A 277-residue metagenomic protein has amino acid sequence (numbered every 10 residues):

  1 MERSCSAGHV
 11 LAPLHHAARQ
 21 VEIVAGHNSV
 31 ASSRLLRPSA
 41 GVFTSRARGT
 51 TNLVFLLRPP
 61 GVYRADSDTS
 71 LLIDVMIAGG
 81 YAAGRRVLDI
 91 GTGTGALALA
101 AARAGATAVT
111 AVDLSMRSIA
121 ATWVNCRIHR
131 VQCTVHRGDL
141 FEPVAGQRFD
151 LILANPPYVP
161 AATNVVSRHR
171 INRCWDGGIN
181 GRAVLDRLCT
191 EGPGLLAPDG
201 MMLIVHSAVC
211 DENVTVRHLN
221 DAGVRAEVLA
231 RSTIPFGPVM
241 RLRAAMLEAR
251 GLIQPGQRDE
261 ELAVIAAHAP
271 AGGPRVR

Functional and structural regions predicted by a protein language model:
V10, H16-A17, N28: Short hydrophobic alpha-helical segments enriched in small aliphatic residues
P38, V42-A104, S115, A121 (+2 more regions): SAM-dependent Rossmann-like transferase core, predominantly class I methyltransferases with a strong bias toward
A108-D113: Conserved SAM-binding motif I beta-strand of class I
R130-L140: Conserved SAM-binding strand-loop segment of SAM-dependent methyltransferases
F141-I152: A short acidic, Gly/Pro-enriched loop at the edge of an enzyme's catalytic core that lines a small-molecule cofactor
P156-V184: Mobile active-site "lid"/loop adjacent to the S-adenosyl-L-methionine
R182-M240: Conserved Class I SAM-dependent methyltransferase catalytic core
